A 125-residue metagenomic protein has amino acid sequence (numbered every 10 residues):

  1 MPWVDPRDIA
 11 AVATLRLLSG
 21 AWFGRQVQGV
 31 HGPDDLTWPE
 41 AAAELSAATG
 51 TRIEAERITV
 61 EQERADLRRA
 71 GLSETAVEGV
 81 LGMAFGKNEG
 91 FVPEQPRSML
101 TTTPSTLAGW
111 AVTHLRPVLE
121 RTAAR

Functional and structural regions predicted by a protein language model:
M1-D5, H31-E44, S105: Substrate-binding strand-loop-helix patch in Rossmann-like NAD(P)-dependent oxidoreductase/epimerase domains
M1-R16, Q26: Substrate-positioning beta->alpha
A13, L17, L45, L107 (+1 more regions): Hydrophobic "lid"/C-terminal helical patch of Rossmann-like NAD(P)-dependent dehydrogenase/epimerase domains
R16-V27, E120: Glycine/proline-rich active-site loop of Rossmann-fold NAD(P)-dependent oxidoreductases
V27-D35, P96-T101: Glycine-rich Rossmann NAD(P)(H)-binding loop
Q28, E44-K87, A124-R125: Terminal hydrophobic/aromatic helix or amphipathic segment near a protein terminus
L100-R125: Amphipathic terminal alpha-helices
